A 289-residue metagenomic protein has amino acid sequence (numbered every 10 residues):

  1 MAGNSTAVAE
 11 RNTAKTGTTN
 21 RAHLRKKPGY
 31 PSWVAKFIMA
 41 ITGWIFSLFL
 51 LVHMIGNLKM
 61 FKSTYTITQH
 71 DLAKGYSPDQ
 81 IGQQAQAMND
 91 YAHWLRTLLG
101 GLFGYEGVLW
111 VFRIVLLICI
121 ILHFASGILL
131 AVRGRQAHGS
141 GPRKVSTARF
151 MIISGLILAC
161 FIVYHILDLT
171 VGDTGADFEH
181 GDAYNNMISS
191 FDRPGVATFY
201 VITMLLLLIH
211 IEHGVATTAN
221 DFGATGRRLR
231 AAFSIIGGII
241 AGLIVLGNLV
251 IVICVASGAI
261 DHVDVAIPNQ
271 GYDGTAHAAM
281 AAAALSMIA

Functional and structural regions predicted by a protein language model:
M1-A289: Membrane-embedded alpha-helical bundles that constitute the cytochrome b-like, heme-associated redox core of multi-pass
